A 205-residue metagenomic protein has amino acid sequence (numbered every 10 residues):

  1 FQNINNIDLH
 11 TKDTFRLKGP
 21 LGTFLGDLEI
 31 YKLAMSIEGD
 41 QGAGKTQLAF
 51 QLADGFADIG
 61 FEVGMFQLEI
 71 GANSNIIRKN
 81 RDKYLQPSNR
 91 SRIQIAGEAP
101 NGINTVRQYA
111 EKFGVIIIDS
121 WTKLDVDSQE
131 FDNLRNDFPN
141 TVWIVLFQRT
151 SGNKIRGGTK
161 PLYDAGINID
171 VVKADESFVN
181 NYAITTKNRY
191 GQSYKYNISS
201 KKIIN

Functional and structural regions predicted by a protein language model:
F1-K12: Charged, amphipathic alpha-helical linker segments immediately N-terminal to NTP-binding catalytic cores
D13-E29: Pre-Walker A adenine-sensing motif
Y31-P100: Conserved P-loop
K32, G60, F113, N140 (+1 more regions): Short, well-ordered alpha-helix to beta-strand connector turns
A43, G71-A72, P100-N101, W121-V126 (+1 more regions): Short acidic, S/G/P-rich loop/turn micro-motifs used as interaction or catalytic elements
N75-N80, E130-N133, K160-D164: Alpha-helical scaffold elements adjacent to nucleotide-binding pockets in ATP/GTP-utilizing enzyme cores
Q94-L146: Phosphate-binding/switch loop-helix module in NTP-utilizing enzymes
R135-N205: Phosphate-binding/switch region of NTP-binding enzymes
